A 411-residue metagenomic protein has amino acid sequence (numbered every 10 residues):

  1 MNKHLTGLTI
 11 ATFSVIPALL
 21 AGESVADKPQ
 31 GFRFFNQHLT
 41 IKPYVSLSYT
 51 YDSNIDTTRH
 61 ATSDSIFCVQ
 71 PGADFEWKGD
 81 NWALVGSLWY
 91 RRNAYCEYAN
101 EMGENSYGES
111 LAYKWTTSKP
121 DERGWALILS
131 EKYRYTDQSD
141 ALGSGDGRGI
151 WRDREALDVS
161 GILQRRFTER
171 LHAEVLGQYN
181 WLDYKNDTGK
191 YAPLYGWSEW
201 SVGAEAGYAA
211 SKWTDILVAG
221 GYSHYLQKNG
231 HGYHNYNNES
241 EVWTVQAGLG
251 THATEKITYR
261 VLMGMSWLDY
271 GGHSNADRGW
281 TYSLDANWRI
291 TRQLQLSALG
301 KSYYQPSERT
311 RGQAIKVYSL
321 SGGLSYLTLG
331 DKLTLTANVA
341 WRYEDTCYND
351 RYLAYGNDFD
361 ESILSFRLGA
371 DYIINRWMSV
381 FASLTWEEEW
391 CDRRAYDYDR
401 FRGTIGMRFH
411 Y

Functional and structural regions predicted by a protein language model:
M1-F32: Cleavable N-terminal export/targeting peptides
G22-Y411: Gram-negative and organellar
